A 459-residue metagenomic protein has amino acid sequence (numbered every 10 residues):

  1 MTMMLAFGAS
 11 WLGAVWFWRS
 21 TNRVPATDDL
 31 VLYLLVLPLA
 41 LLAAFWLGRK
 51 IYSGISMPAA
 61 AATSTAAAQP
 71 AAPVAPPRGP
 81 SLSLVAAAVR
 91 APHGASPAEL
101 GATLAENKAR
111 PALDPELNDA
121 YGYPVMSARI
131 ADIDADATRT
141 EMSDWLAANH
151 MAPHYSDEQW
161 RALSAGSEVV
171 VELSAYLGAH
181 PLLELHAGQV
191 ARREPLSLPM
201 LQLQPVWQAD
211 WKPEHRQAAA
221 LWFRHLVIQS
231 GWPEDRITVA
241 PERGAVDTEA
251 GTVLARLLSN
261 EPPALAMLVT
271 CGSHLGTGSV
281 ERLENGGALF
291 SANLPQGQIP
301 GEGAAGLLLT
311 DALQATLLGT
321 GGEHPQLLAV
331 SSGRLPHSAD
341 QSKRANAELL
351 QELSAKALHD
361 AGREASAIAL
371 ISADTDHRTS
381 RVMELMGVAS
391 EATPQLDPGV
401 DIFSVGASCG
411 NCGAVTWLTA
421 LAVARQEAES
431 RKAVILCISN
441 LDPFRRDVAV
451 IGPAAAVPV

Functional and structural regions predicted by a protein language model:
M1-P263, T270-G272, L283-V459: Conserved "HGTGT" condensation-loop signature of ketosynthase/thiolase-family condensing enzymes that catalyze
H274-S279: Active-site-adjacent substructure of cysteine-protease-like catalytic cores
